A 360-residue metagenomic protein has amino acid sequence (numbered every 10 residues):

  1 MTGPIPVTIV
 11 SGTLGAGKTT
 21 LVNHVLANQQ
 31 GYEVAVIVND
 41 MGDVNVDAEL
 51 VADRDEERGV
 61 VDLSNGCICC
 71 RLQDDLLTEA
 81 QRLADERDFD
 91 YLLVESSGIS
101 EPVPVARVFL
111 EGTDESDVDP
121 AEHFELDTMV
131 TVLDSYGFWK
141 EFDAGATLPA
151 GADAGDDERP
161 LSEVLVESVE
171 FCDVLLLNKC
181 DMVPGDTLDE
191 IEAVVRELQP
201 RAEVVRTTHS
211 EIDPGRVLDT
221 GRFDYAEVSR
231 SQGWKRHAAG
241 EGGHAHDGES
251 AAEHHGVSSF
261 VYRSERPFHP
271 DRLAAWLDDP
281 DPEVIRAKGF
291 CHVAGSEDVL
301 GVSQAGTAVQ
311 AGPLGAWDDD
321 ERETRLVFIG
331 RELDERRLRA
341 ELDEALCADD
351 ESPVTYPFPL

Functional and structural regions predicted by a protein language model:
M1-S11, A16-E163: Nucleotide-state-sensitive switch-loop elements of NTP-binding domains
T2, I9, N28-Q29, D334 (+2 more regions): Non-catalytic terminal/linker segments enriched in charged/polar, low-complexity residues
D40, L342-A345: Amphipathic alpha-helical interaction/assembly segments
L133, Q304-G306, G330: Flexible glycine-/small-residue-rich
A154-D318, E335, D349-L360: C-terminal accessory "lid"/substrate-recognition subdomains
D319-R322, R331: Short, solvent-exposed, Trp/other aromatic-anchored flexible loops in extracytoplasmic proteins
L338-A340: Charge-rich, low-aromatic oligomerization/scaffolding segments with amphipathic character
